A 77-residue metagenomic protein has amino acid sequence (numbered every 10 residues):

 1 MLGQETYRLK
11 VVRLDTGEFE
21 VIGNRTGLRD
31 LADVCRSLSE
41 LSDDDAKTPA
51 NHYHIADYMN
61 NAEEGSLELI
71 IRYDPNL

Functional and structural regions predicted by a protein language model:
M1-L77: Positively charged, low-complexity terminal tracts and the immediately adjacent first secondary-structure elements
